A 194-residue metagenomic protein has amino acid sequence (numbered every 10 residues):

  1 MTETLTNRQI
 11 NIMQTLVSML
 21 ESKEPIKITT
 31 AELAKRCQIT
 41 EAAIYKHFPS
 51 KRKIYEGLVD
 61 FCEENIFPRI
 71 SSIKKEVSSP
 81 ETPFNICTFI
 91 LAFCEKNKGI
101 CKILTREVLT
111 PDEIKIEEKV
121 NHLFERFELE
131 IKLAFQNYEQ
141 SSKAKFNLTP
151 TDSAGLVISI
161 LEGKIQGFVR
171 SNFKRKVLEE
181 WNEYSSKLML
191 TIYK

Functional and structural regions predicted by a protein language model:
M1-N7: N-terminal intrinsically disordered/low-complexity leader segments
N7-L16, L33, L58-C62, I66 (+1 more regions): Generic hydrophobic, amphipathic alpha-helix propensity
N11, S22-K53, G57: Helix-turn-helix
T15-M19, F89, F93, I160: Short amphipathic alpha-helical elements of helix-turn-helix/winged-helix folds
G57, S71-K98, P150-V157: Hydrophobic alpha-helical connector segments
E64-F67, S71-S72, I114-S141, T151-G155 (+1 more regions): Amphipathic alpha-helical packing segments from all-alpha helical-bundle domains
C94-K115: Amphipathic alpha-helical segments used for helix-helix packing
C101-T105, E139-L188: Hydrophobic/aromatic-rich alpha-helical bundle segments in the mid-to-C-terminal region
